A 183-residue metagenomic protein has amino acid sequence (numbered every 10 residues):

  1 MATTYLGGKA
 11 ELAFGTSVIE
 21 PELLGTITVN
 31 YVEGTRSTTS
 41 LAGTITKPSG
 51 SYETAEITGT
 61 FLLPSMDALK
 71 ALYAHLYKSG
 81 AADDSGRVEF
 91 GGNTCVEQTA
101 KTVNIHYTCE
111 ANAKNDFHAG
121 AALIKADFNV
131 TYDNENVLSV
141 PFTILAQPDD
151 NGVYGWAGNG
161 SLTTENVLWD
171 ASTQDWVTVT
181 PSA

Functional and structural regions predicted by a protein language model:
M1-A183: Signature of extracytoplasmic/envelope-associated structural regions
